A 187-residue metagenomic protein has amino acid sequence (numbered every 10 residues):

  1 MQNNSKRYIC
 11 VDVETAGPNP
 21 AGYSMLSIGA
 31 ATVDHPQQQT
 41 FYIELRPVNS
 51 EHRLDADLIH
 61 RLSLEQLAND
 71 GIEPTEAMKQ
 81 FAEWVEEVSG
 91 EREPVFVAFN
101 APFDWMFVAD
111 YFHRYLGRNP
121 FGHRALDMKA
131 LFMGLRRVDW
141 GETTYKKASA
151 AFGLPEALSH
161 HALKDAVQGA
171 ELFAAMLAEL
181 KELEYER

Functional and structural regions predicted by a protein language model:
M1-Q2, I43, E182-R187: Short intrinsically disordered terminal tails
Q2-W105, F152: Conserved non-catalytic scaffold segment of RNase H-like nuclease domains
P18-P20, M133, E171: Conserved protein kinase catalytic core
S24-L26, D110-R114: Short, glycine/charged-enriched secondary-structure capping and boundary segments
L45-H60, L64-L67, M128-Q168: Active-site-proximal helix-loop-helix substrate-binding element of RNase H-like nuclease domains
V95-P102, M106-F107, Y111, T144-R187: Acidic, Mg2+-coordinating catalytic module of metal-dependent nucleases/exonucleases that use a two-metal-ion mechanism
F112-G122: A short alpha->loop->secondary-structure connector
A125: Short aromatic/basic micro-patch
